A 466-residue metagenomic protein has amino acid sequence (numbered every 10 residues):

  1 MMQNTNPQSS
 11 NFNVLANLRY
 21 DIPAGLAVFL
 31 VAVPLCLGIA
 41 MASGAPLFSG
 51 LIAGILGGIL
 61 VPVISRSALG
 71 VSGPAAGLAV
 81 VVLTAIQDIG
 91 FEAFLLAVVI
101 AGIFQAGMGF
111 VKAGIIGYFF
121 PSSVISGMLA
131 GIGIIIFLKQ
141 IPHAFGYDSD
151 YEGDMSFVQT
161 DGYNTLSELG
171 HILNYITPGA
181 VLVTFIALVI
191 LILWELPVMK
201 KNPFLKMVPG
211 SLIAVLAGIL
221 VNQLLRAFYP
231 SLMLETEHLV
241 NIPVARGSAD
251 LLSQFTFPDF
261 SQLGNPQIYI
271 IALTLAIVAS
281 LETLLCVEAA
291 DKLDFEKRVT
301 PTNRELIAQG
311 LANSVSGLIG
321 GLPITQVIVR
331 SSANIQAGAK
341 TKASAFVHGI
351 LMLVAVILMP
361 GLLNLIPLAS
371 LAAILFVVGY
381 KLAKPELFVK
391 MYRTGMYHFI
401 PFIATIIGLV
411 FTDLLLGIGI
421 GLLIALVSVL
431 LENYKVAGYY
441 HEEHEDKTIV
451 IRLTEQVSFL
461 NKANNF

Functional and structural regions predicted by a protein language model:
M2-N6, T256, I407, V427-F466: Non-transmembrane accessory domains of multi-pass membrane transporters/channels
M2-S428, V436-A437: Transmembrane helical cores of multi-pass ion-transport proteins
